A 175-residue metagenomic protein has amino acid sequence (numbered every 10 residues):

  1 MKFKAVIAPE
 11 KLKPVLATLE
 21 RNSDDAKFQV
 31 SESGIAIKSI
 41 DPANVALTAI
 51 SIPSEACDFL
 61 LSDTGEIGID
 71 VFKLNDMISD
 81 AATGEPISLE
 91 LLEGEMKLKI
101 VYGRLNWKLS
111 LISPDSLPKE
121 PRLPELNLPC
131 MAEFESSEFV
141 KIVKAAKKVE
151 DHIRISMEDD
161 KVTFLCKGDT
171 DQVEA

Functional and structural regions predicted by a protein language model:
M1-S51, D58-W107, L128-A175: DNA polymerase processivity clamps
Y102-R104, L109-E125: Conserved loop-to-helix interface motifs that mediate assembly, gating, or partner/ligand docking in ancient ring
